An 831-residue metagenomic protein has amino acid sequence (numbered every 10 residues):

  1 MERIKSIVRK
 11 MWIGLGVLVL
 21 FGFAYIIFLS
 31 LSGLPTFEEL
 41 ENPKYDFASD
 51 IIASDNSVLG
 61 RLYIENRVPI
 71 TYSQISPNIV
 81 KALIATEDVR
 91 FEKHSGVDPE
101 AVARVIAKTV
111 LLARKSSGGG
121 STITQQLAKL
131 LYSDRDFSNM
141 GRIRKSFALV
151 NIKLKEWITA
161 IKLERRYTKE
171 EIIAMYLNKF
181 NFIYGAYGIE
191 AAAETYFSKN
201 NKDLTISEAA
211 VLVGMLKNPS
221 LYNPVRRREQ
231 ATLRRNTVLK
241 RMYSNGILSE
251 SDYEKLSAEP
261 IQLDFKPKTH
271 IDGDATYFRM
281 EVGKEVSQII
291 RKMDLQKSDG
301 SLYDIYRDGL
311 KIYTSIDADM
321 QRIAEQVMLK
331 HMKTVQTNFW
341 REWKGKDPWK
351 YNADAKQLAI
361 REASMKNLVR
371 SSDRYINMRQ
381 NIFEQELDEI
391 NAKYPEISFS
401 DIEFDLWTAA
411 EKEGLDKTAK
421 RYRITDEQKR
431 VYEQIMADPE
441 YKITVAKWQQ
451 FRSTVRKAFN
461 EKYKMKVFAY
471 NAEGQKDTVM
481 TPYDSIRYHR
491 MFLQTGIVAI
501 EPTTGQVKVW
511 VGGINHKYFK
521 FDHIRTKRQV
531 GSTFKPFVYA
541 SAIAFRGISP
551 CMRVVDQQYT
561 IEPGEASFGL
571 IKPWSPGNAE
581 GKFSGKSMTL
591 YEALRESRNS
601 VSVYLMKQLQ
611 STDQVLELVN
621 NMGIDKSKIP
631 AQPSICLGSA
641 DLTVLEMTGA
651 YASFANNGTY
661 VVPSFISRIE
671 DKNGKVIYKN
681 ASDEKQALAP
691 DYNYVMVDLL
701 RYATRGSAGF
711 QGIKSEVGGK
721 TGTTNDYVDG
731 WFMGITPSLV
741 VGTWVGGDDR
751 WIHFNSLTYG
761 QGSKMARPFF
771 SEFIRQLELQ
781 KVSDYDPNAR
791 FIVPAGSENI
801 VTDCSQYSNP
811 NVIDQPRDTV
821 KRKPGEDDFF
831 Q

Functional and structural regions predicted by a protein language model:
M1-I52, R90, V110-A113, V335: N-terminal type II signal-anchor transmembrane helix that functions as the membrane-insertion/stop-transfer segment
D46-A48, I52-E254, Q262, T269-Y277 (+5 more regions): Peptidoglycan glycan-strand catalytic modules in the bacterial/periplasmic cell-wall system
V68-S73, H489-G496, Y518-F537, C551-R553: Short active-site loop at a secondary-structure junction that contains or immediately precedes the catalytic residue(s)
I79, T314, A318-T334, V369-E501 (+4 more regions): A penicillin-recognizing enzyme superfamily signal
L83-I84, M242, A324, T504-G505 (+6 more regions): Active-site SXXK
E92-V102, Y187-I189, S249-D252, I543-F568 (+3 more regions): Short, well-structured active-site flanking segments
L112-F137, K202, K266-Y277, I548-T612 (+2 more regions): Conserved catalytic neighborhood of penicillin-recognizing serine enzymes
I123, L130-F137, R142-K145, L149 (+12 more regions): Active-site-adjacent helix/loop patches that line small-molecule binding or acyl-intermediate pockets
